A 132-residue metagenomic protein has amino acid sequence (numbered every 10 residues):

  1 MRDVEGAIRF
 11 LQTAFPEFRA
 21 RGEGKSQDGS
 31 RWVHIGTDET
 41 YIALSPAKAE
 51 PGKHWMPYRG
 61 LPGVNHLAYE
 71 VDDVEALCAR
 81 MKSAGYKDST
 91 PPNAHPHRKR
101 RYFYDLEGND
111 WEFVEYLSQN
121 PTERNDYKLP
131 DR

Functional and structural regions predicted by a protein language model:
M1-D3, V33-G36, H54-R80, K99-Y104 (+1 more regions): Vicinal oxygen chelate
M1-I42: Core segments of cupin and vicinal oxygen chelate
M1-R9, V64-Y69, L117-R132: N-terminal beta-strand motif that seeds the catalytic metal site of vicinal oxygen chelate
G6-R9, T13, E75-S83: Replace "anionic and nucleotidyl ligands
A20, E50-W55, P121: A short, acidic/glycine-rich surface segment
R21-E23, C78-R132: Vicinal oxygen chelate
K25-S26, A49-E50, D73, A94-P96: Short beta->alpha connector loops
D38-I42, K48-P51, V74: Short, charged/polar surface micro-motifs in flexible loops or helix N-caps
